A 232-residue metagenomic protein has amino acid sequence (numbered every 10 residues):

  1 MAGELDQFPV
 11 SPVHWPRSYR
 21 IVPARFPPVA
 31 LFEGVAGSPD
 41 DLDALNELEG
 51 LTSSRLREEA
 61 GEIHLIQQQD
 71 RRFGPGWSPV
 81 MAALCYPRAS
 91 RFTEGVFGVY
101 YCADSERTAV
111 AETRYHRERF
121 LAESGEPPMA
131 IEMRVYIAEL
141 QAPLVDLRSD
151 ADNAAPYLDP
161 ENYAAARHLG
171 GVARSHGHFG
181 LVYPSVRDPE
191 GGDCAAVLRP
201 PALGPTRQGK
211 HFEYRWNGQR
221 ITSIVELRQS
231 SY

Functional and structural regions predicted by a protein language model:
M1-T93, Y115-Y232: Active-site and NAD+-binding cores of ADP-ribose-processing enzymes
R91-R117: Extended catalytic/binding region for NAD+/ADP-ribose chemistry, centered on the ART fold
